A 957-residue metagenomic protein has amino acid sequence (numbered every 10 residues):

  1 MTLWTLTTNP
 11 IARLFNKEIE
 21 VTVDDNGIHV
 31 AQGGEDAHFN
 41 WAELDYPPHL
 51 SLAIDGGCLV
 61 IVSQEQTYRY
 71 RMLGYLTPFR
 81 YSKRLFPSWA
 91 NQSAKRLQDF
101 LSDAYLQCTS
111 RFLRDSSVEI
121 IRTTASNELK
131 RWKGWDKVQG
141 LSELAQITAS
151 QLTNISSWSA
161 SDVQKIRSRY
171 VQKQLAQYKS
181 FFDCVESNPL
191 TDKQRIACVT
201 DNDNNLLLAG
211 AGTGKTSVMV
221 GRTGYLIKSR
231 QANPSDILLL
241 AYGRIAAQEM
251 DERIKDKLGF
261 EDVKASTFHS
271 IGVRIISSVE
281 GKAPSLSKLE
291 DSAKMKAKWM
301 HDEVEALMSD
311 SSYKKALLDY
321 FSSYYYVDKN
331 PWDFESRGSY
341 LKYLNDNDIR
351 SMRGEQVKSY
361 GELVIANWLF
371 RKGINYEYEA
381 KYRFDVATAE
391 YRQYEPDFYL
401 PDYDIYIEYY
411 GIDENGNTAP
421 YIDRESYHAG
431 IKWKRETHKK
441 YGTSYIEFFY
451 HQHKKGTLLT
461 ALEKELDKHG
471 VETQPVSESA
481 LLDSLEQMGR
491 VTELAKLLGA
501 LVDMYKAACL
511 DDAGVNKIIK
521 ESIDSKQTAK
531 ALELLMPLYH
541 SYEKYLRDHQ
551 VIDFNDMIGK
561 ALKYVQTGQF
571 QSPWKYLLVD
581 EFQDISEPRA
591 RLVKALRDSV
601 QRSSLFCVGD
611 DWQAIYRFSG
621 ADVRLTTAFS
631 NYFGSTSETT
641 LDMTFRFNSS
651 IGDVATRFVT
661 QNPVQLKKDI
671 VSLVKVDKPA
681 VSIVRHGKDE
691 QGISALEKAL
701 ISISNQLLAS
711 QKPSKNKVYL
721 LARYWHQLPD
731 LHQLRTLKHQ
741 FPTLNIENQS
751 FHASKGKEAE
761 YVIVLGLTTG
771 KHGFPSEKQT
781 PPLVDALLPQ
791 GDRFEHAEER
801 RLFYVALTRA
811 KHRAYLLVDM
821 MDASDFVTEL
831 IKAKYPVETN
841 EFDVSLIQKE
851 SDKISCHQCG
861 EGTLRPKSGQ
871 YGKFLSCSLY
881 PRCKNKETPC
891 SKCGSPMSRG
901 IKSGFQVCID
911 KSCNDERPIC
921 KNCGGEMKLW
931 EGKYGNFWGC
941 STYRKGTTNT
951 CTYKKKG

Functional and structural regions predicted by a protein language model:
T2-F15, D36-H38, A42-F112: Acidic, Ser/Thr- and proline-rich intrinsically disordered linker/docking segments of eukaryotic scaffolds
V62-R69, A94-S285, T808: P-loop NTPase Walker
D99, D103-A104, S110, D115-S116 (+4 more regions): Conserved P-loop NTPase-based nucleic-acid remodeling module centered on helicase motor cores
K133-S142, T153-A211, T216-M219, L238 (+13 more regions): Conserved helicase NTPase motor core
L206, T213-M219, T223, D346-D348 (+2 more regions): Helicase P-loop NTPase motor core
Y394-I412: Active-site beta-strand-loop-beta-strand hairpin of nuclease catalytic cores that positions key catalytic residues
G430-E436, A590-V681: Conserved RecA-like helicase ATPase core segment that couples NTP binding/hydrolysis to strand translocation
P713-K717, H739-N745, Q749, A753-D819: Conserved helicase C-terminal RecA-like lobe
